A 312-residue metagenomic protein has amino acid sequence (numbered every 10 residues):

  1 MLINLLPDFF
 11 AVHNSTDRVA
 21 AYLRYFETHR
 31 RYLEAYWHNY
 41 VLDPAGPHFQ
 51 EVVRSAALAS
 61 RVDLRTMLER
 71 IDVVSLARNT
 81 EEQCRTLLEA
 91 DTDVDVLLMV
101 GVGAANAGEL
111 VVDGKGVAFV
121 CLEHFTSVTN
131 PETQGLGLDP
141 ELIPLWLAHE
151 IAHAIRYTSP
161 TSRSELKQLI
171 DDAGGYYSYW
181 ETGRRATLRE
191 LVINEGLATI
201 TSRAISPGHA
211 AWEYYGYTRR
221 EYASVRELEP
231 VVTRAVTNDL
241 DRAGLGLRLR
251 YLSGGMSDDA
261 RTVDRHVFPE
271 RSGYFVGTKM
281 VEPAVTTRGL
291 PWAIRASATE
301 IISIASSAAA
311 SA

Functional and structural regions predicted by a protein language model:
M1-V74: Non-catalytic architectural context of zinc metalloproteases
V62-L122: Auxiliary, metal-adjacent structural segments of Zn-dependent hydrolase domains
T126-L145: Short pre-active-site segment immediately N-terminal to the catalytic Zn-binding motif
E141-T161, E195, T199: Active-site recognition of the HExxH zinc-binding catalytic motif
Y157-N194: Post-HEXXH active-site segment of zinc metalloproteases
T161-I170, R203-L228: Short acidic alpha-helical/loop segments enriched in Asp/Glu that coordinate divalent cations
V192-S206: An active-site-proximal "capping" alpha-helix that borders the catalytic cofactor pocket
E213-A312: Pan-zinc metallopeptidase signature
